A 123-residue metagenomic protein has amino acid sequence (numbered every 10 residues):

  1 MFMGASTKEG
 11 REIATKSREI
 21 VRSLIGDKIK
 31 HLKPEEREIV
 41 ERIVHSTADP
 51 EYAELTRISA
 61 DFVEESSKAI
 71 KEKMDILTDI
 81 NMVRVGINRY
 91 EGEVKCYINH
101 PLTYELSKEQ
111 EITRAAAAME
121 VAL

Functional and structural regions predicted by a protein language model:
F2-L77, V85-I87: Electropositive, gly/pro-rich neighborhoods at or near active sites that engage anionic ligands
L77-L123: Conserved mixed alpha/beta catalytic, RNA-binding, or beta-rich assembly cores of soluble enzyme, regulatory
